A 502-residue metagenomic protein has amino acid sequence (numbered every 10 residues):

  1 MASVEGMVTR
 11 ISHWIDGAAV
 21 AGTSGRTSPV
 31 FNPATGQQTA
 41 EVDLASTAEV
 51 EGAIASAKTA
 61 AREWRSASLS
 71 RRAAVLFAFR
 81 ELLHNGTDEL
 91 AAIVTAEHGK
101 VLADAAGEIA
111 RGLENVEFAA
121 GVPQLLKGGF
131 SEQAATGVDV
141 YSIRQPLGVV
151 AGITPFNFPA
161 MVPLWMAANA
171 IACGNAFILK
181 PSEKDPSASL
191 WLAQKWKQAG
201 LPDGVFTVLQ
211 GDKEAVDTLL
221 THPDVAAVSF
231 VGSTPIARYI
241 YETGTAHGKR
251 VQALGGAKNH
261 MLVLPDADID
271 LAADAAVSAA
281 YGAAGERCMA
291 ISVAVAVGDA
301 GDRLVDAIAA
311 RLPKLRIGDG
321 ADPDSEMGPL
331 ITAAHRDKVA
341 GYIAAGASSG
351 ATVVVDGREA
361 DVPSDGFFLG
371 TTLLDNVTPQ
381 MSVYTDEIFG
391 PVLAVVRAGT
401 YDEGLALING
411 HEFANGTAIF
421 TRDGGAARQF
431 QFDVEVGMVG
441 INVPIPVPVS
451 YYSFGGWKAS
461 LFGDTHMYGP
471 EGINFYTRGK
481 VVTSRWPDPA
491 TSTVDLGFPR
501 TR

Functional and structural regions predicted by a protein language model:
M1-A34, R358: Hydrophobic face of amphipathic alpha-helices that form TPR/SEL1-like repeat modules and related alpha-solenoid
T35-E41, V225, L262, R316 (+4 more regions): Conserved C-terminal structural/oligomerization subdomain of aldehyde/semialdehyde dehydrogenase
G36, R72, V94, V116 (+9 more regions): Residue-level signal for inorganic ion chemistry
Q37-L126, G137: Glycine-rich loop-to-alpha-helix module at the N-terminal edge of alpha/beta enzyme cores
T39-A45, T59-S66, G152, M261-L264 (+5 more regions): Short, well-ordered beta-strand elements within core beta-sheets of diverse protein domains
A61, R65, R80-T87, A91 (+19 more regions): Structural signal for hydrophobic packing residues in well-ordered secondary-structure cores of soluble enzyme domains
H84, G128-L271, A398: Rossmann-like NAD(P) dinucleotide-binding subdomain of oxidoreductase/dehydrogenase enzymes
G200, P235-T378, I441, D488-S492 (+1 more regions): ALDH superfamily catalytic-core signature
